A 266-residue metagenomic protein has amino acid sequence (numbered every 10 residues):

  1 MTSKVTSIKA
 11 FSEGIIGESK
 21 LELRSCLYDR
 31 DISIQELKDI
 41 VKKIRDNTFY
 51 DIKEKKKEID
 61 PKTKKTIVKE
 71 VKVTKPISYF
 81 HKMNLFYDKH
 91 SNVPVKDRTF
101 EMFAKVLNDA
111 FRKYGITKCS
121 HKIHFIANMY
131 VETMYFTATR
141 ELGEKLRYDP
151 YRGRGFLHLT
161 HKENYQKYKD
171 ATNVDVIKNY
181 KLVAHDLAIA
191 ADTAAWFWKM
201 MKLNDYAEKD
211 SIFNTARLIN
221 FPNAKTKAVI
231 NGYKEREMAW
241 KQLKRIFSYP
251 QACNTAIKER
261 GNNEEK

Functional and structural regions predicted by a protein language model:
M1-A127, V131-E141, A171-V174, L203-I212 (+1 more regions): Cell-wall glycan-active module
Q35-E36, Y148-A171: Substrate-binding/active-site groove segments that recognize and process beta-1,4-linked N-acetyl-hexosamine
T117-H121, D149-R152, D186-A190, D210-I212: Extracellular/periplasmic catalytic domains that process cell-envelope and extracellular macromolecules
F125, G153-L157, A190-A194: Active-site nucleophilic cysteine motif
F136-G153: Structured all-alpha helical bundle cores of eukaryotic regulatory proteins
N179-A184: Active-site rim elements
A195-N204: Extended serine/threonine-enriched, polar tracts that run as long, contiguous segments within proteins
